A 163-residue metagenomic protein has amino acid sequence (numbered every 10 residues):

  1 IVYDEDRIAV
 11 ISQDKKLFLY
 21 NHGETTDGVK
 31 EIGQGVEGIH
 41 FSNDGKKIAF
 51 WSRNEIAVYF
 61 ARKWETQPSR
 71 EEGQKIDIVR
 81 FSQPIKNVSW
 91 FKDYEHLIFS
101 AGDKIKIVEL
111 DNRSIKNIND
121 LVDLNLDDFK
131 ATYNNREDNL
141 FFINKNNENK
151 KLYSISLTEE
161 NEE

Functional and structural regions predicted by a protein language model:
I1-I32, Y59: Solenoidal tandem-repeat scaffolds enriched in leucines and small polar residues
I1-Y3, G33-K46, I76, F81-W90 (+1 more regions): Repeated scaffold domains used in trafficking and secretory/extracellular systems, primarily beta-propellers
I8, I48, H96-L97, N139-F141: Hydrophobic beta-strand positions that form the internal "hydrophobic ladder" of WD40/Gbeta-like beta-propeller blades
S12-N21, W51-P68, S100-L110, N146-E162: Structural motif
T25-I32, Q67-S69, G73-R80, I115-V122: A short beta-strand motif characteristic of beta-propeller blades
R80-L110: Loop/turn-rich, solvent-exposed surfaces of beta-rich toroidal or solenoidal domains
Q83-K86, D103, A131-T132, D138-I143 (+2 more regions): Long, low-complexity intrinsically disordered regions enriched in Ser/Thr/Pro/Gly
I105-L126: C-terminal soluble interaction/assembly domains
